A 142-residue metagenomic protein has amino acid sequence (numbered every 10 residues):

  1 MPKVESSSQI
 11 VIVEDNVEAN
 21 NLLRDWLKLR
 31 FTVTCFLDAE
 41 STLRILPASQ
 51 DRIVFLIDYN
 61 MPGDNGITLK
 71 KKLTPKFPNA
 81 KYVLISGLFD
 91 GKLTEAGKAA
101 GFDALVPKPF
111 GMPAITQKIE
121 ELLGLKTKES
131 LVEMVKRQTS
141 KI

Functional and structural regions predicted by a protein language model:
S6-E18, L23, F55: Conserved acidic segment of CheY-like receiver
V17-C35, S41: Two-component/phosphorelay signaling modules centered on CheY-like receiver
C35-V54: Acidic, metal-coordinating helix/loop segments flanking the phosphotransfer/catalytic sites of two-component signaling
D38, N65-L69: Acidic catalytic/metal-coordinating carboxylates
T68, F89-L105: Alpha4 helix (beta4-alpha4-beta5 surface) of REC/receiver domains from two-component response regulators
K92, F110-I119, T127, L131: C-terminal output helix
L125-I142: CheY-like receiver
